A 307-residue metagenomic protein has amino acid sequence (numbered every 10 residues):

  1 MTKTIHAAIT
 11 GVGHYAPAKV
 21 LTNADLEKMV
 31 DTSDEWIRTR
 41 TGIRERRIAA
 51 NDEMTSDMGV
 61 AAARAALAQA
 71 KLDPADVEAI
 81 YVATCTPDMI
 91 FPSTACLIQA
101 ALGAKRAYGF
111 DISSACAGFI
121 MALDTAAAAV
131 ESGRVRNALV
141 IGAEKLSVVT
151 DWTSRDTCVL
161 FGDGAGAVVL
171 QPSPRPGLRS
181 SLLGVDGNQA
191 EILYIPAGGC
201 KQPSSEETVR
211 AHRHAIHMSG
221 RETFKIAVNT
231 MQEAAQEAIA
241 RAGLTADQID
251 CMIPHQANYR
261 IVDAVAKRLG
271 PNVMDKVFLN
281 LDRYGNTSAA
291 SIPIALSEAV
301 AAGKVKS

Functional and structural regions predicted by a protein language model:
M1-N51, S154-K225, N229, E233: Condensing-enzyme catalytic core mediating Claisen C-C bond formation in acyl metabolism
I9-G11, I37, A66, V77-I80 (+7 more regions): Buried hydrophobic positions in well-ordered alpha/beta secondary-structure cores of metabolic enzymes
Y15, A83-M89, S114-F119, G142-S147 (+2 more regions): Acidic, glycine-rich active-site loops and adjacent beta-strand->loop/helix elements that engage anionic groups
V30-T39, M89-G103, V140-L146, C200-T208 (+1 more regions): Acidic-glycine-rich active-site phosphate/pyrophosphate-binding loop
S56, V60-A63, L67, T86-P87 (+6 more regions): Claisen-condensing/thiolase-fold acyl-transfer catalytic domains that form or cleave C-C bonds in fatty acid
Q69, D73-K105: Anion-binding (especially nucleotide phosphate/pyrophosphate-binding) glycine-rich loop and adjoining beta-alpha core
A75-A83, A246-H255: Short glycine-rich phosphate-binding loop at a beta-alpha junction
A129-A165: Flexible, glycine-rich active-site loops centered on histidine and acidic residues that chelate a metal or position
